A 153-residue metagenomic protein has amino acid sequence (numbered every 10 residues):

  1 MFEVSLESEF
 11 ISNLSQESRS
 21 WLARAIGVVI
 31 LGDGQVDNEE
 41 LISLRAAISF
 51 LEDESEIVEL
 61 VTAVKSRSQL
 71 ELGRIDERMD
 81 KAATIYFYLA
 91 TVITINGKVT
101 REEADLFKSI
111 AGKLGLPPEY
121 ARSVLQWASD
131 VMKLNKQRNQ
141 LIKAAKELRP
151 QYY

Functional and structural regions predicted by a protein language model:
M1-Y153: Small-residue-enriched hydrophobic alpha-helices in membranes
